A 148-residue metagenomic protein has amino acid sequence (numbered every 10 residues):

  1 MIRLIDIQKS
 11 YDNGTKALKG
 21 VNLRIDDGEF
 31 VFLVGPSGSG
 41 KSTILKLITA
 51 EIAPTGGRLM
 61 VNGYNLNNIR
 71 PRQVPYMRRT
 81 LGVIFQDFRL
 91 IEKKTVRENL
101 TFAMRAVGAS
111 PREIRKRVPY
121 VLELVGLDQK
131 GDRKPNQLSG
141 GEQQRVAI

Functional and structural regions predicted by a protein language model:
V34-P36: The feature captures the beta-strand-to-loop junction immediately N-terminal to the Walker
T49: Helix-to-loop junction immediately C-terminal to a conserved catalytic motif
Y64-N65, T101, R105-G108, R112-K130: Conserved ABC ATPase "signature" region
L66-G82, P111: ABC ATPase NBD coupling module
R70, R97, E123, G131-K134: Signature (C-motif/LSGGQ) region and adjacent switch/coupling loops of ABC-type ATPase nucleotide-binding domains
K93-F102: Short coil-to-helix segment of the ABC ATPase nucleotide-binding domain corresponding to the Q-loop/switch region
K134-L138, E142-Q143: Conserved ABC ATPase signature
